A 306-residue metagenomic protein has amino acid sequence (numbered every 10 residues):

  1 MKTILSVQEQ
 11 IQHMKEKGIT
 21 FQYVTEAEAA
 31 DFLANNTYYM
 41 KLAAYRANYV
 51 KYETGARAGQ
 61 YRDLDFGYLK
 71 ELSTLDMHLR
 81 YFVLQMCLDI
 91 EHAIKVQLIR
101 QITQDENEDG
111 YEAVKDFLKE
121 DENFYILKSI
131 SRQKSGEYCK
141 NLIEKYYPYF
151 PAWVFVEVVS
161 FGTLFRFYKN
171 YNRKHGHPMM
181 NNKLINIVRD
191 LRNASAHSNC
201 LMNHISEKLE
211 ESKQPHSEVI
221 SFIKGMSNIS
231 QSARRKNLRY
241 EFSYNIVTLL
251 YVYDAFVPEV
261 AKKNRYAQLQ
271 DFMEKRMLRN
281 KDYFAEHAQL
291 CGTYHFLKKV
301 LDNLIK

Functional and structural regions predicted by a protein language model:
M1-D190, M202-K306: Extended intrinsically disordered or low-complexity regions, especially N/C-terminal cytosolic tails and loops, rather
S198: Acidic/aromatic/glycine-rich contiguous surface patches that form carbohydrate-binding/processing clefts and analogous
